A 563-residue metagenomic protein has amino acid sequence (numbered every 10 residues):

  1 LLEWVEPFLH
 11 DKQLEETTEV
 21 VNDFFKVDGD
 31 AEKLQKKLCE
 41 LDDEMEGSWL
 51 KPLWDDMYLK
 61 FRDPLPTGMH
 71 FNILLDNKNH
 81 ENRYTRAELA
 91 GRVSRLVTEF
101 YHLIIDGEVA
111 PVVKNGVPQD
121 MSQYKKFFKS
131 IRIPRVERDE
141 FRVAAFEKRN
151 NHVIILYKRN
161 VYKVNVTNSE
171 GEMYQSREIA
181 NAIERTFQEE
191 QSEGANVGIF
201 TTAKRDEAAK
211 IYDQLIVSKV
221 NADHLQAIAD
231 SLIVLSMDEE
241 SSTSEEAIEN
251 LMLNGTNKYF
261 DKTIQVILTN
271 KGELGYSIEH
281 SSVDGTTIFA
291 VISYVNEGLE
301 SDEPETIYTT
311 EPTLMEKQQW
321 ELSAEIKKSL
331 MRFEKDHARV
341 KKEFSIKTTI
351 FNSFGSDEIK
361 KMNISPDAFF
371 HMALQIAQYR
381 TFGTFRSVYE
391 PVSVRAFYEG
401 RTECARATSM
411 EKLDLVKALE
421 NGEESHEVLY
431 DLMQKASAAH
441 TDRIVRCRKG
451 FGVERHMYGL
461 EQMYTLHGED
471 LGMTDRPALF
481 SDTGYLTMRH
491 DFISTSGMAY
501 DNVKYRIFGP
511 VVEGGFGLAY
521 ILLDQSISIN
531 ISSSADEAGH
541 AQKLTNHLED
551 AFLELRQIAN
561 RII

Functional and structural regions predicted by a protein language model:
L1-K262, K271-G272, E279, V283-I563: Long, Pro/Ser/Thr-rich low-complexity/intrinsically disordered regulatory tracts in eukaryotic proteins
